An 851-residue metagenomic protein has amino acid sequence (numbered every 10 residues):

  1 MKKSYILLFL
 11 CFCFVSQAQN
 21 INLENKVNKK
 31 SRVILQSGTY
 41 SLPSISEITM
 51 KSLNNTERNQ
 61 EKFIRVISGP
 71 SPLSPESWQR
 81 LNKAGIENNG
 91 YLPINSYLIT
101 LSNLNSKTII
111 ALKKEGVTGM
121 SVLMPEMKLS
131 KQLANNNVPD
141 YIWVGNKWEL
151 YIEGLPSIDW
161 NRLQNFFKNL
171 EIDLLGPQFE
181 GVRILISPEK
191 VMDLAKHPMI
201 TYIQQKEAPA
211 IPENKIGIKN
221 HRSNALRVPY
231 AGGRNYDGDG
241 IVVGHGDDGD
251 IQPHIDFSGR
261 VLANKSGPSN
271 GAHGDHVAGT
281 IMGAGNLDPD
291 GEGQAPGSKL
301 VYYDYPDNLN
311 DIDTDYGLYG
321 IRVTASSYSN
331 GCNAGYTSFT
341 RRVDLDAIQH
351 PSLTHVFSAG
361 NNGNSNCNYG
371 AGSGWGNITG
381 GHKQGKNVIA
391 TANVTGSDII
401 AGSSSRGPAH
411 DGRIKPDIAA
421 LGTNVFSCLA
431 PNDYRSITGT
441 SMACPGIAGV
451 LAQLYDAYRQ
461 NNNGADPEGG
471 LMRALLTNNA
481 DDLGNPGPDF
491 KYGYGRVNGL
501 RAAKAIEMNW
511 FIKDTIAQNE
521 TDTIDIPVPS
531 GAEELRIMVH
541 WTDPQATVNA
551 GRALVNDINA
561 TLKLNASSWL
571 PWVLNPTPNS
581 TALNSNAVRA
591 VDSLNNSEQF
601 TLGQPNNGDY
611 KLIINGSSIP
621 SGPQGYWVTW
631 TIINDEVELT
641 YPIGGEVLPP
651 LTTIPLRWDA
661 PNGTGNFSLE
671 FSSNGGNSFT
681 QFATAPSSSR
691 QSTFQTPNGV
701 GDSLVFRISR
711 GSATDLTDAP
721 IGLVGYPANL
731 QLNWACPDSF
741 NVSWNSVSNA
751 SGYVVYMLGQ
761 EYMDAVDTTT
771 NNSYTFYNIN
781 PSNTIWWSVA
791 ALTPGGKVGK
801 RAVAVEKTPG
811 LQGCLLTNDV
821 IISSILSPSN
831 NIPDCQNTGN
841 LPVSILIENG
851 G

Functional and structural regions predicted by a protein language model:
A18-Y236, G240-V243: Autoinhibitory N-terminal propeptides
S157-R162, E189, G238-D239, A284-P289 (+4 more regions): Substrate-binding/access-modulating region of protease and related hydrolase catalytic domains
N161, L226-L309, Y319-R322, N333-Y336 (+5 more regions): Subtilisin-like serine protease catalytic core
G246-G259, N393-P445: Catalytic-core environment of secreted peptidases
T280, A419-P486, L612: Hydrolase catalytic cores
G291, Y302, D456-A532, A550 (+1 more regions): C-terminal subdomain of the subtilisin-like protease fold in secreted/lumenal serine endopeptidases
G722-S748, P781, G796-G813: Pro/Thr/Ser/Gly-rich low-complexity, intrinsically disordered linker/stalk tracts
F776-G796: Beta-strand-rich modules
